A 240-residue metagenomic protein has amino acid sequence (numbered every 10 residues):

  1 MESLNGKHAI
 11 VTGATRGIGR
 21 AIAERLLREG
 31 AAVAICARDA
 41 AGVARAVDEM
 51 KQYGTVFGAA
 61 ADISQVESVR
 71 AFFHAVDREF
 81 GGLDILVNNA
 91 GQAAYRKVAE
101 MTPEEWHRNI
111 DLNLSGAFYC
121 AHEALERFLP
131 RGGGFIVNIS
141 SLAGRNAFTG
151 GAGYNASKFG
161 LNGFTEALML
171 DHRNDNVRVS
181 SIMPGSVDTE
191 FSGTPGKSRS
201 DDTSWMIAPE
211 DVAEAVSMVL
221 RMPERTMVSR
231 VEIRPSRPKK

Functional and structural regions predicted by a protein language model:
H8, T15-R16: Conserved glycine-rich cofactor-binding loop
E29-R45: Conserved glycine-rich Rossmann-like NAD(P)H-binding loop of the short-chain dehydrogenase/reductase
A40-A41, A60-F72, P103: The beta1-alpha1 cofactor-binding region of Rossmann-like NAD(H)/NADP(H)-dependent oxidoreductases
K97-V98, E105-I110: Substrate-binding pocket helix/loop in short-chain dehydrogenase/reductase
A121, S157: Active-site helix of classical SDR
S141: Residue(s) in the substrate-gating loop at a strand-loop-helix junction that position the organic substrate next
V177, S181-I182, T189, R199-K240: C-terminal helical subdomain
